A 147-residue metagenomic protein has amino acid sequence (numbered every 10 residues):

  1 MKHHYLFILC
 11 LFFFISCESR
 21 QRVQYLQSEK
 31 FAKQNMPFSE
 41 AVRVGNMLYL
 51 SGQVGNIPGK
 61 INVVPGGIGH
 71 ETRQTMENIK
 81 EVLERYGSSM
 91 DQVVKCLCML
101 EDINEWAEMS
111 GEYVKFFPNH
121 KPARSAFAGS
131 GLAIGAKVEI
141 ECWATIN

Functional and structural regions predicted by a protein language model:
Y5, C17-E77, E81-D91, L100-N147: N-terminal presequence-like segments and the immediate start of the first folded domain
Y5-F13: Sec-dependent N-terminal signal peptides
V94-C96: Surface-exposed aromatic
